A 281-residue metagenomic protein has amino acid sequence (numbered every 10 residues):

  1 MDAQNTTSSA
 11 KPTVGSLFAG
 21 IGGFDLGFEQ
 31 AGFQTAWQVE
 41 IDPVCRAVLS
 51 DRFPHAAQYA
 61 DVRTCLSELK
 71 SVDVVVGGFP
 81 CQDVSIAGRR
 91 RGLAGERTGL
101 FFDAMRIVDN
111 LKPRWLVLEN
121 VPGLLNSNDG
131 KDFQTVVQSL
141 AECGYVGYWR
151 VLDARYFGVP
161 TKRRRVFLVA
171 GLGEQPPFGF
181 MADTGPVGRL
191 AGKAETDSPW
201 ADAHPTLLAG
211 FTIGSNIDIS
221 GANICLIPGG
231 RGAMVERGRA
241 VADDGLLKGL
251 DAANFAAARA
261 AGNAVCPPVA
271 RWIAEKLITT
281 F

Functional and structural regions predicted by a protein language model:
T7, T64-V74, Q82-A257: Class I S-adenosyl-L-methionine
T13-G15: Conserved beta-strand elements of the Class I
L17-I21: Class I SAM-dependent methyltransferase "Motif I" SAM/SAH-binding loop
G27-Q34, R52, I273: A short, Lys/Arg-enriched amphipathic alpha-helix followed by its capping loop at the start of a domain
T35-E40: Conserved SAM-binding motif I beta-strand of class I
V44-A47: Short alpha-helix immediately C-terminal to the canonical SAM-binding loop
P54-V62: Conserved SAM-binding strand-loop segment of SAM-dependent methyltransferases
